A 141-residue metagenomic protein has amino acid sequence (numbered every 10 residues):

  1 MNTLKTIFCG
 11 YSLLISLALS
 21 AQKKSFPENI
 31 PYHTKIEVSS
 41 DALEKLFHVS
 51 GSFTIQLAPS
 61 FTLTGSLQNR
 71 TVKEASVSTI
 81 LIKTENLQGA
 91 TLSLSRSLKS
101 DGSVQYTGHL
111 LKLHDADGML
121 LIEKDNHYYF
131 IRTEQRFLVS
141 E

Functional and structural regions predicted by a protein language model:
M1-F8: Bacterial N-terminal signal peptides that target proteins for export
S16-S20: N-terminal signal peptide c-region/cleavage motif recognized by signal peptidases
Q22-E141: Zymogen propeptides/activation segments of proteases
